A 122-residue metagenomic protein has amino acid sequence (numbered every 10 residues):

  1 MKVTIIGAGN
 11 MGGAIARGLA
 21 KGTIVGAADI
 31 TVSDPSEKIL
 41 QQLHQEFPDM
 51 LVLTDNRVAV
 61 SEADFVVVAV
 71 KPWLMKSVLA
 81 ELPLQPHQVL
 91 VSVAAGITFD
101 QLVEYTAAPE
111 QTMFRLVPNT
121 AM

Functional and structural regions predicted by a protein language model:
M1-T54, V58, E62: NAD(P)+-binding Rossmann beta1-loop-alpha1 motif at the extreme N-terminus of oxidoreductases
E37, N56-S61, F65-M122: Rossmann-like NAD(P)(H) cofactor-binding subdomain of soluble oxidoreductases
